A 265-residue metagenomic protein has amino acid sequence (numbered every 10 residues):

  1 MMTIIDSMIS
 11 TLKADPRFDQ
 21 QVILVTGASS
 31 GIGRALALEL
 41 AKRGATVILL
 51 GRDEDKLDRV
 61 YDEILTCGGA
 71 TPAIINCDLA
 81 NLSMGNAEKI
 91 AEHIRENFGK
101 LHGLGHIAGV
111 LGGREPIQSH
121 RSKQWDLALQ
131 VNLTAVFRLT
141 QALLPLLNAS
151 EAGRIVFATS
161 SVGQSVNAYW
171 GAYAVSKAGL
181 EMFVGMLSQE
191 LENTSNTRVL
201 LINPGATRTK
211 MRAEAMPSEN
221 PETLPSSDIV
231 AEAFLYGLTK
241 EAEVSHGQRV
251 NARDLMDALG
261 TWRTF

Functional and structural regions predicted by a protein language model:
T3-I4, T197, L201-I202, T209 (+1 more regions): C-terminal helical subdomain
Q21, G69-A70, K100-L101, L147-S161 (+2 more regions): Active-site loop of short-chain dehydrogenase/reductase
V22, S29-S30: Conserved glycine-rich cofactor-binding loop
A45-V60: Conserved glycine-rich Rossmann-like NAD(P)H-binding loop of the short-chain dehydrogenase/reductase
C67-S83: Rossmann-fold cofactor-recognition segment
I90, E115-I117, R121-D126: Substrate-binding pocket helix/loop in short-chain dehydrogenase/reductase
N148, G153-N193, A206: Catalytic loop of short-chain dehydrogenase/reductase
